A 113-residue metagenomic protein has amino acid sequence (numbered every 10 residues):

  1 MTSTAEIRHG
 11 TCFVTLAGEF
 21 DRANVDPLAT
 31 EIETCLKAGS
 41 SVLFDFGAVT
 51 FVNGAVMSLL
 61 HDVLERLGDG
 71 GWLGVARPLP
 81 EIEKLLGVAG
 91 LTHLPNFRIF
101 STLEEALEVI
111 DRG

Functional and structural regions predicted by a protein language model:
M1-V49, D62-G113: STAS-like cytosolic regulatory interaction modules
